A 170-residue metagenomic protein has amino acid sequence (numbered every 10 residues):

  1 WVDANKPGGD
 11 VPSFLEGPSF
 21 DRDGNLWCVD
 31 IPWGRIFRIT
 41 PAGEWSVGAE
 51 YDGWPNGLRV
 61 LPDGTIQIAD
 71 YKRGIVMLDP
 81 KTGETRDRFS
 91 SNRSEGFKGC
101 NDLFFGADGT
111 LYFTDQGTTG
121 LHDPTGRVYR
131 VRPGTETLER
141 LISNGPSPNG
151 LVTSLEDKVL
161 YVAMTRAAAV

Functional and structural regions predicted by a protein language model:
W1-D23, Y51-G74, R93-L111, T119 (+3 more regions): Beta-rich, blade/repeat-based domains predominating in secreted/periplasmic proteins but also intracellular
D23, W27-E50: Beta-propeller domains
V29, Y112-D115: Short beta-strands and strand-loop turn motifs
R35-F37, V76-M77, Y129: WD40 beta-propeller blade core
I39-E44, D79-G83, R132-E136: Short loop/turn segments that connect beta-strands within beta-propeller blades
T85, L121: A short alpha->loop->secondary-structure connector
